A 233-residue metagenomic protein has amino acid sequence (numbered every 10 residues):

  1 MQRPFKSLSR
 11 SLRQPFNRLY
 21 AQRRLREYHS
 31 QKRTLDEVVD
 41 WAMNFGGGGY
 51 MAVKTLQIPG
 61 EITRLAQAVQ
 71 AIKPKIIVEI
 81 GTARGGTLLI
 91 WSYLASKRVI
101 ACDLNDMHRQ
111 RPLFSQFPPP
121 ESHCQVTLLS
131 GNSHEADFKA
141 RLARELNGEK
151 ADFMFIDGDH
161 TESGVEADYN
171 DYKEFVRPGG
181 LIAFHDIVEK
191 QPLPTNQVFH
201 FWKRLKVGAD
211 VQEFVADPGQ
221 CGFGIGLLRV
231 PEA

Functional and structural regions predicted by a protein language model:
M1-G47: Membrane-proximal basic amphipathic "stem/tether" segments
M51-L56, G60-A233: S-adenosylmethionine/decaboxylated-SAM
